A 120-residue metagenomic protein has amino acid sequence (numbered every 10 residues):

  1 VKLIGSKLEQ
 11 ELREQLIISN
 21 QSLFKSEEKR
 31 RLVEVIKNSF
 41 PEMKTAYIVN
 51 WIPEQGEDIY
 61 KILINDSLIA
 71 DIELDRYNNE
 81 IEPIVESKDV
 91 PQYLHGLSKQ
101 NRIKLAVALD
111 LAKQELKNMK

Functional and structural regions predicted by a protein language model:
V1-I59: Anionic N-terminal interaction surfaces
V49-K120: Phosphoinositide-binding peripheral membrane targeting modules
